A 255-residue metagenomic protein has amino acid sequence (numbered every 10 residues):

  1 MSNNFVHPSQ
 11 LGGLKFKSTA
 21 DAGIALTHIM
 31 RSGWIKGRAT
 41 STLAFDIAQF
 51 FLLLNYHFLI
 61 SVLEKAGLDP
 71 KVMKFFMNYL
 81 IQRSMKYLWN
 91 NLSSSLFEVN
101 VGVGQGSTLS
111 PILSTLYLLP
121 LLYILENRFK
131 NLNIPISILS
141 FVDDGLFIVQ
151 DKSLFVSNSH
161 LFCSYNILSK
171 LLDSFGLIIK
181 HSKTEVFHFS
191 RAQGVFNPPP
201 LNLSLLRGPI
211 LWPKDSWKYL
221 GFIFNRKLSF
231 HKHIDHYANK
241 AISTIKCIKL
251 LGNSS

Functional and structural regions predicted by a protein language model:
M1, A22-G33, F155-F175, I242: Inter-domain linker/hinge segments that demarcate the starts of reverse transcriptase and RNase H-type modules
M1-P111, L116: Conserved pre-catalytic core of RNA-dependent polymerases
M1-Q10, I35, L113-I148, K152: Active-site palm subdomain of RNA-directed nucleic acid polymerases
D46, L63, F76, G106 (+4 more regions): Short, conserved catalytic/metal-binding micro-motifs enriched in Asp/Glu and His
F50-A66, G102, G145-K170, R191-Q193: Catalytic palm subdomain of template-directed nucleic-acid polymerases, centered on the conserved carboxylate motif
N91, I178-D215: Short, conserved micro-motifs composed of acidic
N131-L132, S137, D143-I148, L154 (+6 more regions): A shared catalytic/ligand-binding motif for oxyanion handling
G208-S255: Basic, alpha-helical interaction scaffolds
